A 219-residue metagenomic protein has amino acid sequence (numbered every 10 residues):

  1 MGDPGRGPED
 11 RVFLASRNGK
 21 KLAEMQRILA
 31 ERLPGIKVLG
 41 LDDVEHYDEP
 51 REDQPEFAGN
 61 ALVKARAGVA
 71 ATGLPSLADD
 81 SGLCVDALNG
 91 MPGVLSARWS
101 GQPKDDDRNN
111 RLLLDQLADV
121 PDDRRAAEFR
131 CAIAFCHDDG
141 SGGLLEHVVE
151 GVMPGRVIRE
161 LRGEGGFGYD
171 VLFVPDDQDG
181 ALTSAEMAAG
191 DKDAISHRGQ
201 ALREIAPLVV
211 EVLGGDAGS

Functional and structural regions predicted by a protein language model:
G2-F13, G19-L39, D43-S219: Anionic-ligand binding patches
